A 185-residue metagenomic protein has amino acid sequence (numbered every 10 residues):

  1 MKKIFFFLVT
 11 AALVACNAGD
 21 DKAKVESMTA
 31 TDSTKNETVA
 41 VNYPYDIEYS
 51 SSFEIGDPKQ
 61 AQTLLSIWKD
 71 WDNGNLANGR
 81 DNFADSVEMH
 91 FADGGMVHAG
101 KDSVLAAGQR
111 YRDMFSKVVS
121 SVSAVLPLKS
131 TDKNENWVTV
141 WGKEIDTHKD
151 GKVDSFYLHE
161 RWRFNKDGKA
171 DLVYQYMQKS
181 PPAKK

Functional and structural regions predicted by a protein language model:
M1-I4: Positively charged n-region of N-terminal signal peptides that target proteins for export
A12-A15: C-terminal motif of bacterial Sec signal peptides marking the signal peptidase cleavage site
N17-N73: Short, low-complexity N-terminal intrinsically disordered segments enriched in polar/charged residues
K22-A23, S155-K184: Short beta-strand edge/turn micro-motifs at domain boundaries
Y45, L76-L128: A solvent-exposed, acidic/Ser-Thr-rich amphipathic alpha-helical stretch
I67, N78-R80, V87, V104 (+3 more regions): Hydrophobic pocket/interface hotspot
M96, I145-S155: Short, cysteine-centered beta-strand-loop-beta hairpins and adjacent loop/turn segments enriched in charged/polar
N134-E144: A short hydrophobic beta-strand element
